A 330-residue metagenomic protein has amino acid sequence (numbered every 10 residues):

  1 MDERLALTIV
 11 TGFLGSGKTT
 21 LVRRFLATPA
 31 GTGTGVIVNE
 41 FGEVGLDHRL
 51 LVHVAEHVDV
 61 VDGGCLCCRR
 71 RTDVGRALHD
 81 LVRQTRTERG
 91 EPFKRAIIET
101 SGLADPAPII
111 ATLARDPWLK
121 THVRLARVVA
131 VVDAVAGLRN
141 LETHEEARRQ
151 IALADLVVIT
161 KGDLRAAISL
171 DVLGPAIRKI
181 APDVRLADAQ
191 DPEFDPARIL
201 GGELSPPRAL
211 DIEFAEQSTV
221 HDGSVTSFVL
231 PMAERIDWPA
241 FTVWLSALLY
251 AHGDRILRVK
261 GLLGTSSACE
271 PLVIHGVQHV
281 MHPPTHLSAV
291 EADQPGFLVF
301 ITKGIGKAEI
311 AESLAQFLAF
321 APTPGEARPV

Functional and structural regions predicted by a protein language model:
D2-S16, T20-N140: Nucleotide-state-sensitive switch-loop elements of NTP-binding domains
L5, S16, T20, R69-R76 (+10 more regions): Charged, alpha-helix-enriched surfaces in structured cytosolic catalytic cores of large nucleotide-utilizing machines
A6, K94, S224-F228, G296-L298: Short amphipathic alpha-helical segments
R69-R71, Q84, A176, P295-F297 (+1 more regions): Short, intrinsically disordered/low-complexity patches at protein termini and at juxtamembrane boundaries
P108-W118, H122, V135-A147, I151 (+3 more regions): Non-catalytic interfacial helical region
R149, L153-Q294, K303-V330: C-terminal accessory "lid"/substrate-recognition subdomains
